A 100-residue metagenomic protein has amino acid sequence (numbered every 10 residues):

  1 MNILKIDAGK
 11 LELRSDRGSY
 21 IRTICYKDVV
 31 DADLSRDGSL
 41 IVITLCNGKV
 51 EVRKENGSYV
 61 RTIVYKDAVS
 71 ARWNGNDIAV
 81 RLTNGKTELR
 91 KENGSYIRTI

Functional and structural regions predicted by a protein language model:
M1, Y26-S39, Y65-D77: Repeated scaffold domains used in trafficking and secretory/extracellular systems, primarily beta-propellers
M1-I6, E12, G38-L45, N74-L82: Short beta-strand elements that form the blades of beta-propeller/WD-repeat-like and other beta-sheet-rich scaffold
L4, R90-E92: Extracytoplasmic/lumenal domain signature
D7-R14, G18, G57, G94: Short loop/turn and low-complexity linker motifs enriched in small/turn-promoting residues
L11-E12, E51, E88: WD40 beta-propeller blade core
S19-C25, S58-V64, S95-I100: A short beta-strand motif characteristic of beta-propeller blades
